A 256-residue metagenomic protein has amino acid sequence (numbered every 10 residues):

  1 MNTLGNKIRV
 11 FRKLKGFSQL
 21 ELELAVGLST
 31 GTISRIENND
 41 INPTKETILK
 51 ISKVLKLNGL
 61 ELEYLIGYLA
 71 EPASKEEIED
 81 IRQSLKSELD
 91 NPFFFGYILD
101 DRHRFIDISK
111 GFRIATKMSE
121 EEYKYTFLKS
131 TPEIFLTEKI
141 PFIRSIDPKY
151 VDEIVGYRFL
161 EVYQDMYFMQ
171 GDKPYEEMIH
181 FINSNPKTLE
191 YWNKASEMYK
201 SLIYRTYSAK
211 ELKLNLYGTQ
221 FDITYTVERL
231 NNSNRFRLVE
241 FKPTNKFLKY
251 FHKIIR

Functional and structural regions predicted by a protein language model:
M1-K15: A short, Lys/Arg-rich alpha-helix, primarily the initiator
R9, L20, L49: Residues within the helices of the helix-turn-helix
R12, E23, S52: The alpha-helix within a helix-turn-helix
G16-S34: Short alpha-helical DNA-recognition segment
E46-E63: DNA major-groove recognition helix of helix-turn-helix/homeodomain DNA-binding modules
L65-P92, F221: Short, charged recognition helix plus adjacent turn of helix-turn-helix-like nucleic-acid-binding domains
F94, D101, F105-T206, K242-N245 (+1 more regions): PAS-family sensory domains
